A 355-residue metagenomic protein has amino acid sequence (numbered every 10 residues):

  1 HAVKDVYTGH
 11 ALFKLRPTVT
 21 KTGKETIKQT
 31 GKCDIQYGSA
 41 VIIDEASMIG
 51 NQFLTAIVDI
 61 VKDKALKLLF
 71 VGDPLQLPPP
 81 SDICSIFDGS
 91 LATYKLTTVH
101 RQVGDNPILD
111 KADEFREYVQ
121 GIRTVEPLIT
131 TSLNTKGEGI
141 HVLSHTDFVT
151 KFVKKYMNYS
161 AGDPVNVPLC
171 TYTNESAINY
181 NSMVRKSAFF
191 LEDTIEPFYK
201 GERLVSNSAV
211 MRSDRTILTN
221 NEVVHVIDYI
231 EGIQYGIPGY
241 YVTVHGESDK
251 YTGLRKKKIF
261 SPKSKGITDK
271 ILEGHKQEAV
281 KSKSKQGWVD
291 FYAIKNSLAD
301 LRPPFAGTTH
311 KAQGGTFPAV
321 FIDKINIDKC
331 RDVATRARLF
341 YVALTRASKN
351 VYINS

Functional and structural regions predicted by a protein language model:
H1-N134: ASCE P-loop NTPase helicase motor core
G23-T26, R123-K136, V142-D147, P262-Y292: Charged, glycine/proline-rich intrinsically disordered loops and linkers
G38, K64-L66, G89-Y94, V165 (+3 more regions): Short glycine-/polar-rich loops that comprise or flank the Walker A/P-loop and associated switch/sensor motifs
V41, L69-F70, L169, V320-I322: Hydrophobic positions in the central parallel beta-sheet of the AAA+
V58-D59, V184-S187, R338-Y341: Short, solvent-exposed amphipathic alpha-helical segments in soluble enzyme and RNA/protein-processing domains
V71-L75, T171, K324, S355: Short beta-strand/turn micro-motifs composed of small residues that flank or help shape donor/cofactor-binding pockets
P74-N220, H225-K263: Conserved helicase motor core of P-loop NTPases
Y235, G239-S355: C-terminal accessory regions
